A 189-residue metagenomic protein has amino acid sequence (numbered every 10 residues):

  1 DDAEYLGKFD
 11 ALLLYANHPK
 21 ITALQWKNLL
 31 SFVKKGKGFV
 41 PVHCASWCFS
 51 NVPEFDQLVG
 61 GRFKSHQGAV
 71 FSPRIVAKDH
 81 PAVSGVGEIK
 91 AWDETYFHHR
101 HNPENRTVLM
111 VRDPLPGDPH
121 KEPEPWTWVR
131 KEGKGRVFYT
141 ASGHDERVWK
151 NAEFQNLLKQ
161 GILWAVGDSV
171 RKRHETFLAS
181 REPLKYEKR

Functional and structural regions predicted by a protein language model:
D1-F49: Helical hinge/lid and interdomain linker segments adjacent to catalytic or ligand-binding clefts that mediate domain
E4, G117-P123, K131-R189: Extracellular ligand-binding/catalytic regions of CAZymes and related secreted enzymes and adhesion modules
F9-D10, D56-G60: Short, hinge-like loop/turn segments at secondary-structure boundaries
D10-Y15, G38-H43, T107-M110, V129 (+1 more regions): Structural recognition of the beta-strand scaffold that forms the well-ordered cores of secreted hydrolase catalytic
A23-Q25, S50-V52, H120, W149-K150: Short glycine-/acidic-enriched loop or helix-start segments at secondary-structure transitions that form or flank
L30, D56, V83, K159-L163: Non-transmembrane alpha-helical segments in soluble domains of secreted/periplasmic/extracellular proteins
W47-L58: Glycine-rich, charge-decorated loop segments at or immediately adjacent to ligand/cofactor-binding or catalytic sites
G61-R136: Catalytic beta-strand/loop cores that center a nucleophilic Ser/Cys/Thr and support acyl-enzyme chemistry
